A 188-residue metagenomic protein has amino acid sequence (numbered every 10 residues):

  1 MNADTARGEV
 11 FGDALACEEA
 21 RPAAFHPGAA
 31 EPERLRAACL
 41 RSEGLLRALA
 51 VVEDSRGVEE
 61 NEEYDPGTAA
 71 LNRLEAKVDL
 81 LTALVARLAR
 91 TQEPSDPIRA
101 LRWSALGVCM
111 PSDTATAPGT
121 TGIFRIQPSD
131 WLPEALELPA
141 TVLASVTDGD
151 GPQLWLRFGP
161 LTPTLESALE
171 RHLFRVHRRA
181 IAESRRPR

Functional and structural regions predicted by a protein language model:
M1-W103, V108-R188: Structured alpha-helical
